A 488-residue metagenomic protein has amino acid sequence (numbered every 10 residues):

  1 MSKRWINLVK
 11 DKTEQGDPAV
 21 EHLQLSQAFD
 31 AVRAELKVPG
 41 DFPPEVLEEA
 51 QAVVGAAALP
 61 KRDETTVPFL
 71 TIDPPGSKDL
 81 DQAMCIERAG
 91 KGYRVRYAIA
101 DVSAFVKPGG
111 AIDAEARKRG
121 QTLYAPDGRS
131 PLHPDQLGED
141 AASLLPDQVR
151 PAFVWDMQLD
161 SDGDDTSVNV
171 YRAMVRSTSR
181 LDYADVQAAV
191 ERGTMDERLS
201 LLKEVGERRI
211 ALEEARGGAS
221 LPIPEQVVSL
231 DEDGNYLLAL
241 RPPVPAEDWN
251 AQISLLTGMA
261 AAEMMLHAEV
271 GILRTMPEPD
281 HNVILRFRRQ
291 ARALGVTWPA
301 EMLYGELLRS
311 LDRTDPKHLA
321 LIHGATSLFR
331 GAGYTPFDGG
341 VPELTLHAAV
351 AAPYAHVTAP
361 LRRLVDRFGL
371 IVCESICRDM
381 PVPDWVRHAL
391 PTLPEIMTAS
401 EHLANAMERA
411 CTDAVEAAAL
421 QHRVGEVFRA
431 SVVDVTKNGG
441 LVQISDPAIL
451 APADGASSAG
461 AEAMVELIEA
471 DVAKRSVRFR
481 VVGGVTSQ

Functional and structural regions predicted by a protein language model:
S2-V38, E45-A461, A470-V477, T486-S487: Electropositive polyanion-binding surfaces
